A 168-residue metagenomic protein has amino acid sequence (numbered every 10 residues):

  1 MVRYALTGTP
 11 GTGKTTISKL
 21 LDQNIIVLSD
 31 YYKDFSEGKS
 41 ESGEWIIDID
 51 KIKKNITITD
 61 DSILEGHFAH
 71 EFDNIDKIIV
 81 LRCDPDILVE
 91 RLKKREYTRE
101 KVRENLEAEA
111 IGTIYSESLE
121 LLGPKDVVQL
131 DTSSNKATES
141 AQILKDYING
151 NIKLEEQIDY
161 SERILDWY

Functional and structural regions predicted by a protein language model:
M1-R3: Pre-Walker A (Motif I) flank of P-loop NTPase domains
L6: Hydrophobic anchor at the beta1->P-loop junction of P-loop NTPases
T9: P-loop (Walker A) phosphate-binding loop of NTP-binding proteins
K14: Conserved lysine of the Walker
I17: Hydrophobic positions on the alpha1 helix immediately C-terminal to the Walker A/P-loop
N24-F72, I164: ATP-dependent small-molecule kinase phosphotransfer cores that center on conserved nucleotide phosphate-binding segments
C83-V128, T132: A glycine- and Lys/Arg-enriched "phosphate-lid" helix/loop adjacent to the NTP-binding pocket of small-molecule kinases
E120-Y168: NTP-dependent small-molecule kinase module
